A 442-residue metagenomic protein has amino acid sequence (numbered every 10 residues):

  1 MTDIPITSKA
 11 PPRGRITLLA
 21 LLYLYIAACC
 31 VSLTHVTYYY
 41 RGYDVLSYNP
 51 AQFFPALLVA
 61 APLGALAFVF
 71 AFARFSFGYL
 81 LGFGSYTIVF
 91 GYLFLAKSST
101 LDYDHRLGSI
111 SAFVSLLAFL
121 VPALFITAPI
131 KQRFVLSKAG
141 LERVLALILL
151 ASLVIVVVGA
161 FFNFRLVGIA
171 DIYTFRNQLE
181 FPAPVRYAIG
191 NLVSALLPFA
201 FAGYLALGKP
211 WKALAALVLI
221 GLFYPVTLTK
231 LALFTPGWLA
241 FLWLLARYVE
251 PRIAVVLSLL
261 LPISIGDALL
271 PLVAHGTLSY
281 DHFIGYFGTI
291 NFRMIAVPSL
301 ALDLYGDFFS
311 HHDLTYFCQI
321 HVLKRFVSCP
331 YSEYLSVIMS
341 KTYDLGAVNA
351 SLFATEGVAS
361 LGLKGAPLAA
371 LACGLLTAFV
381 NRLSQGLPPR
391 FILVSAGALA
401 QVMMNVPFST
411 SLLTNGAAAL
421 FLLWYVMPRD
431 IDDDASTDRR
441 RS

Functional and structural regions predicted by a protein language model:
M1-F201, L205-L207, I253, S264 (+3 more regions): Membrane-anchoring hydrophobic segments
I4-I6, L207-F283, L376, Q385: Hydrophobic alpha-helical segments of polytopic membrane proteins
P11-P12, L33-P50, I172-E180, Y187 (+1 more regions): Small-residue-enriched transmembrane helix-hairpin modules in multi-pass membrane proteins
K97-R106, V218-W243, L363-G365, P407-T414: Helix-loop-helix junctions and helix-breaking kinks within/between transmembrane helices of multi-pass membrane
L116, Y248, S340-K341: Short, structured interface segments that constitute the first stable element of a domain
R143-L147, W211-L214, L363: Alpha-helical transmembrane segments of integral membrane proteins
A213-L217, A347-N349, I392: Short hydrophobic/aromatic segments of transmembrane alpha-helices and their interfaces
